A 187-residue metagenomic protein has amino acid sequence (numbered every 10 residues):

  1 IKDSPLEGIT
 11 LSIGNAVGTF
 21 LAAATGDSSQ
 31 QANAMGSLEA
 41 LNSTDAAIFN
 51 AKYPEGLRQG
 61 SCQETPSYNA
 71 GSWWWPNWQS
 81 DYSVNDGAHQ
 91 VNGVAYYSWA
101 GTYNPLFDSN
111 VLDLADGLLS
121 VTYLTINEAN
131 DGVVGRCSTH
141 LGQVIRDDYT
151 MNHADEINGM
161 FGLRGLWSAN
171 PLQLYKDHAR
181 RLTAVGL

Functional and structural regions predicted by a protein language model:
I1-L187: Helical cap/lid subdomain of alpha/beta-hydrolase-fold lipid enzymes that gates access to the catalytic pocket
